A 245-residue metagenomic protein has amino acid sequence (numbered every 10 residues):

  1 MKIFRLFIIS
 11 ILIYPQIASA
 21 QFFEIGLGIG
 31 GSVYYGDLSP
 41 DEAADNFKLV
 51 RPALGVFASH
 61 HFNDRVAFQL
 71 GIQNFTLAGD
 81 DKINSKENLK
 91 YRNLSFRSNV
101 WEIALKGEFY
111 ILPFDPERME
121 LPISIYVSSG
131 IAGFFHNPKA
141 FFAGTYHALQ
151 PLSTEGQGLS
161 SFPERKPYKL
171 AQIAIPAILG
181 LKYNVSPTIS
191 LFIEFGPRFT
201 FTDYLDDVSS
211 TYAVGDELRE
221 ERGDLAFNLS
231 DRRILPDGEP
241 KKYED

Functional and structural regions predicted by a protein language model:
A20-H61, P138: Short glycine/proline- and aromatic-enriched beta-strand/turn motifs that initiate or cap beta-hairpins
Q21, K48-P52, N99-I103, I123 (+1 more regions): Residues that define the transmembrane beta-barrel architecture of outer-membrane proteins
F23, R65-F68, D115, T188-L191: Repeated loop/turn-to-beta-strand initiation elements of outer-membrane beta-barrel proteins
L27-G31, V56-H60, L105-F109, S129-G133 (+2 more regions): Residues on the lipid-exposed face of transmembrane beta-strands in outer-membrane beta-barrel proteins
I29-Y35, I72-A78, I111, I131-N137 (+1 more regions): Transmembrane beta-strands of outer-membrane beta-barrel pores
D37-A44, N88-F96, F114, S161-P167: Extracellular loop and loop/strand-boundary signature of outer-membrane beta-barrel proteins
N46-S98: Glycine- and aromatic-enriched membrane insertion/assembly motifs of diderm outer-membrane and organelle channel
S186-D245: Predominantly the C-terminal beta-signal and adjacent terminal strand-loop region of outer-membrane beta-barrel
